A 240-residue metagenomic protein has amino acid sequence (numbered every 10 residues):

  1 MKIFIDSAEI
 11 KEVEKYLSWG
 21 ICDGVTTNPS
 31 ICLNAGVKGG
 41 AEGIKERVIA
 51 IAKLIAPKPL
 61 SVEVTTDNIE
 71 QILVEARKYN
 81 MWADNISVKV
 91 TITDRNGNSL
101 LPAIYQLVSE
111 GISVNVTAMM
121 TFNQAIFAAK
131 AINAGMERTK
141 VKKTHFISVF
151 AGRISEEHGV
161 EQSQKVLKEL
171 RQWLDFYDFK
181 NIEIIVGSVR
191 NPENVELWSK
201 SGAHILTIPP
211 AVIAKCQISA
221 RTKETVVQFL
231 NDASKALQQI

Functional and structural regions predicted by a protein language model:
I3-I5, E9-V13, W19-I21, T27-E110 (+1 more regions): Active-site beta->alpha loop and helix N-cap motifs at the rims of alpha/beta catalytic domains
E12-K15, C22, A203, S219: Homeobox/homeodomain signature
G39, Q217-I218: A general boundary/transition motif marking the beginning of the first structured unit of a protein
N96-N98, P102-Y105, S113-V212, I218-A236: Catalytic alpha/beta core domains of metabolic enzymes, predominantly
Q238-I240: Short hydrophobic/aromatic patches at helix-to-coil boundaries
